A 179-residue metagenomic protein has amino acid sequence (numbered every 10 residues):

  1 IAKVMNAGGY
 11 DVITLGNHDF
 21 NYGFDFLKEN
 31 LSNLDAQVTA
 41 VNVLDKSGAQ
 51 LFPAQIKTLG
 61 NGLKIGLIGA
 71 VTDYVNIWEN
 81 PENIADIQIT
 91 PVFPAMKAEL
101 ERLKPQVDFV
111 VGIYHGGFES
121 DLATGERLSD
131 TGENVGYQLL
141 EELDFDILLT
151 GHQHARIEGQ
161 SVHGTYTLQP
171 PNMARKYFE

Functional and structural regions predicted by a protein language model:
I1-E179: Acidic, metal/ion-coordinating pockets
